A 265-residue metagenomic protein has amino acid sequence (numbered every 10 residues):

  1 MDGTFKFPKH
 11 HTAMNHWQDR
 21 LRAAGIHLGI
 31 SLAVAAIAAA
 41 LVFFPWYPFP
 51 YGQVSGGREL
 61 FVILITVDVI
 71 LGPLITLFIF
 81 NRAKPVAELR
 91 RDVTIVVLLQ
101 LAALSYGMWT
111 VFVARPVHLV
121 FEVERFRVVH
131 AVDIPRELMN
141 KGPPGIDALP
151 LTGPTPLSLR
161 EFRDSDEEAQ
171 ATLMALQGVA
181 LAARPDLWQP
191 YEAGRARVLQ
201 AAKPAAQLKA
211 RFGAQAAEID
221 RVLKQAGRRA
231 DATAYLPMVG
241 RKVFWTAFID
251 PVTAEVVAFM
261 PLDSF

Functional and structural regions predicted by a protein language model:
D2-P48: Membrane-anchoring/interfacial helices and their immediately flanking loops in integral membrane proteins
H11-A24, F49-F61, K84-L89, V93: Membrane-helix interfacial "entry" motifs
L21, G25, L99-Q100, V117 (+1 more regions): Generic detector of multi-pass transmembrane helix bundles and their immediately adjacent loops in polytopic membrane
I26-A38, V67-L71, I95, L99-S105: Lipid-exposed faces of alpha-helical membrane segments in multi-pass integral membrane proteins
A33-F80: Membrane-embedded alpha-helical segments of integral membrane proteins
L60-F61, F121-R136: Short extracytoplasmic/periplasmic juxtamembrane "stem" segments immediately C-terminal to an N-terminal membrane anchor
L74-K84, T94-E122, V128: Transmembrane alpha-helices and immediately adjacent membrane-cytoplasm interface residues in multi-pass integral
L138-F265: Extracytosolic and intramembrane catalytic regions of membrane-associated proteins in envelope/secretory systems
